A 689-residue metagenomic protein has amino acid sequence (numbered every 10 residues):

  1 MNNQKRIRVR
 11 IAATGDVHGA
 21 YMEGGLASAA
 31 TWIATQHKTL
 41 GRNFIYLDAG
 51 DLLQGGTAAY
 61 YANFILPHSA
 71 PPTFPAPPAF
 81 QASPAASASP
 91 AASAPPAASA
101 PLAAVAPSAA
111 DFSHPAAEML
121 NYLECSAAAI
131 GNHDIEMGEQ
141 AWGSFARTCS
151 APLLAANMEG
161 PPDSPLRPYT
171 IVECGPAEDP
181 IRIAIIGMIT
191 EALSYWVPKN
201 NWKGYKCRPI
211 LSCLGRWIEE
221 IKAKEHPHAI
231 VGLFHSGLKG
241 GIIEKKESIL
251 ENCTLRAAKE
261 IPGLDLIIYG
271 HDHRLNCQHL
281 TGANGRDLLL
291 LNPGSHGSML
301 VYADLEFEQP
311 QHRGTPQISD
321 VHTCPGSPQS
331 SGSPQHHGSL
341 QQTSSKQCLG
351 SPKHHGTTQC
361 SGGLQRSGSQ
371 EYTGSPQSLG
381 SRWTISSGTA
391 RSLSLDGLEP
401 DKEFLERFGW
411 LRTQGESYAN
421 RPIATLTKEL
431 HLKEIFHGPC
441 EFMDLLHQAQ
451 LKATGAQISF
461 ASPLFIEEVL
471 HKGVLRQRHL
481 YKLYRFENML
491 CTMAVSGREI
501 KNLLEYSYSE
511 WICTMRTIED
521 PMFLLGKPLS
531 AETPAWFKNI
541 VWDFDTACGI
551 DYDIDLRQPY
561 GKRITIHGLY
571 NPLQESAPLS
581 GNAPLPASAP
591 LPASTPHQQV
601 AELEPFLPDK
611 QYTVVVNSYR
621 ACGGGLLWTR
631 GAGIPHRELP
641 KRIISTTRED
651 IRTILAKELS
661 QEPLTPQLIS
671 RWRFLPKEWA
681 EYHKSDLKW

Functional and structural regions predicted by a protein language model:
M1-S83, P96-H312, S369, H437-A449 (+3 more regions): Acidic, metal/ion-coordinating pockets
Q4-R10, T14-M22, L26, A30 (+7 more regions): Catalytic centers of hydrolytic enzymes
G24, A86, S93, S99 (+14 more regions): A generic structural signal for solvent-exposed, polar alpha-helical segments
N63-P75, P310-V321, Y508-L524: Internal, charge-rich low-complexity segments
T73-A103, G314, D320, G326-S344 (+4 more regions): Acidic, glycine-centered low-complexity repeats within long intrinsically disordered regions
E173, T323, Q347, Q359 (+3 more regions): The N-terminal extracellular segments of secreted preproproteins, especially immediately downstream of signal
